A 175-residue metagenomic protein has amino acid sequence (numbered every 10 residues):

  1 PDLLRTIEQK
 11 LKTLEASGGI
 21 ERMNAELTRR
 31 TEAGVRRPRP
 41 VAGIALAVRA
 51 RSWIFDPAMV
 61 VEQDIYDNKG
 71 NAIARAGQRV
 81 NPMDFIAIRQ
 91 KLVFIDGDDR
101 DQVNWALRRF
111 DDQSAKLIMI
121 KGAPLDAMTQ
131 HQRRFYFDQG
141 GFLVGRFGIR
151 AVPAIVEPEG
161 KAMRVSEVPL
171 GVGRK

Functional and structural regions predicted by a protein language model:
P1-L92, D98-M128, A162-K175: Non-globular targeting/processing and membrane-anchoring segments
L125-V144: An anionic, turn-rich surface loop/hairpin at beta-sheet edges that serves as a generic interaction/coordination patch
G141, F147-I155: Structural micro-motif
P153-M163: A short, hydrophobic beta-strand/beta-hairpin element that forms part of a small beta-sheet core
